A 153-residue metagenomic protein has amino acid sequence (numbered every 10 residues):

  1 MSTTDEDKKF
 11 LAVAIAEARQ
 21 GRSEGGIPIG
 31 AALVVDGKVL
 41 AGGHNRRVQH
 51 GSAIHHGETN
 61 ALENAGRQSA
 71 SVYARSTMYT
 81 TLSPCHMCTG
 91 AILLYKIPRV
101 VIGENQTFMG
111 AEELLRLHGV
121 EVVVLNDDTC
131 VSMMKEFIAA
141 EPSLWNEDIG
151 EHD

Functional and structural regions predicted by a protein language model:
M1-G21, G90-D153: Zinc-dependent deaminase
S23-I27: A short helix-loop-beta-strand connector motif used in the catalytic cores of GNAT acetyltransferases and, in some
I29-G37: Short beta-strand scaffold segments in enzyme catalytic cores
A31, S69-A70, E112: Short secondary-structure boundary/capping segments
R46-N60: A short, polar/charged loop-to-alpha-helix boundary motif
H55, M78-P98: Local cysteine-cluster metal-coordination motifs and their immediate loop/turn environment, predominantly Fe-S cluster
E58-L82: Mobile, glycine- and charge-enriched loop segments and immediately flanking short secondary-structure elements within
